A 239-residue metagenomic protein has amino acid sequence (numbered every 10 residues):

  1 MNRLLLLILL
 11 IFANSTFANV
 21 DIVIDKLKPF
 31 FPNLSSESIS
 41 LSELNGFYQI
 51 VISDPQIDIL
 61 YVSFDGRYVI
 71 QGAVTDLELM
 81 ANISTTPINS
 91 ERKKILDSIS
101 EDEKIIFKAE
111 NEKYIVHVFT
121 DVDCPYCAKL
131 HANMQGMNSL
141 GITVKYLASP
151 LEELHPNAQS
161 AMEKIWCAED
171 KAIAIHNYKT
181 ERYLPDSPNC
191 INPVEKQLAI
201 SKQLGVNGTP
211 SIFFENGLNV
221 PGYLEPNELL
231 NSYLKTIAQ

Functional and structural regions predicted by a protein language model:
M1-L4: Positively charged n-region of N-terminal signal peptides that target proteins for export
L7-I8: Sec-dependent N-terminal signal peptides
A13-S15: N-terminal signal peptide c-region/cleavage motif recognized by signal peptidases
F17-S35: Short, non-transmembrane alpha-helical segments in secretory-pathway proteins
S36-S40, G46-D54, D58-Y61, Y68-M80 (+1 more regions): Thiol/selenol-based redox catalytic cores and closely related redox-interacting motifs
P87-I88: Extended, non-globular interaction scaffolds
L96-Y114: A short beta-strand-turn-helix
I106, Y114-V122, Y126-N189, K202-N207 (+1 more regions): Structural alpha/beta surface segment adjacent to cysteine/selenocysteine redox centers across thiol/disulfide enzymes
